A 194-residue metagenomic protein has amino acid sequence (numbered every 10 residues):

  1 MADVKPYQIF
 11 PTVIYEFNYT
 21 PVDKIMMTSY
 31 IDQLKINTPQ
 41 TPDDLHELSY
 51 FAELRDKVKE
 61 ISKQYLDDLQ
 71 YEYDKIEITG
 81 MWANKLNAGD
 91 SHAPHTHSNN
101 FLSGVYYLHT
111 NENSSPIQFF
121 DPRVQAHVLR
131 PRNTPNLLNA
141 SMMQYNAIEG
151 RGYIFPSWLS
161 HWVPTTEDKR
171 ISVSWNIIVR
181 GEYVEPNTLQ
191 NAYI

Functional and structural regions predicted by a protein language model:
M1-D74, S91, Q190-I194: Non-heme Fe(II)/2-oxoglutarate
I9, Y73-K75, T96-N100, E167-K169: A generic structural micro-feature
I76-N84: A short glycine-rich, His/Asp/Glu-containing loop-to-beta-strand
T79, N100-L102, N113, K169 (+1 more regions): Residues that flank catalytic or metal-binding motifs in active/ligand-binding sites
N84-I154, P164, V179-N191: Catalytic core of non-heme Fe(II) oxygenases with the double-stranded beta-helix
L159-S172: Ligand-binding loop in jelly-roll beta-barrel domains
N176: An acidic/histidine-cluster motif and surrounding catalytic segment that typifies divalent-metal-assisted enzyme active
